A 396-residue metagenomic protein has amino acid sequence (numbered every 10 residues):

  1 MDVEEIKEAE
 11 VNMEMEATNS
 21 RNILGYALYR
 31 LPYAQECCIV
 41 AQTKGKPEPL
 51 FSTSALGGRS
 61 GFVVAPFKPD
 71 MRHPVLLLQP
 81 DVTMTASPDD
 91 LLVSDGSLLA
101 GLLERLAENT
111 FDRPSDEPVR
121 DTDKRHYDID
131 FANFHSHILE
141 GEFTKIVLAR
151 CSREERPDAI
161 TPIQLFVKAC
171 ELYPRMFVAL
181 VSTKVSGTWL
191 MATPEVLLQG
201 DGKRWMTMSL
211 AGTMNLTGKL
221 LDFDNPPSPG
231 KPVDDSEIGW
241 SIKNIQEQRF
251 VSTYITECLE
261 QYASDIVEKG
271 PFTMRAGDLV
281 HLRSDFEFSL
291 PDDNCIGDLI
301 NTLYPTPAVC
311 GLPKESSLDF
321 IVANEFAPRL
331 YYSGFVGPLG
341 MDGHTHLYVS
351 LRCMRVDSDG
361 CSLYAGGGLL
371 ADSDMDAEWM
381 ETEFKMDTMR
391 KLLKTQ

Functional and structural regions predicted by a protein language model:
M1-A55, E154-I163: Short Lys/Arg-enriched alpha/beta "domain-start" segment
N22-A34, V40, E155-E247, G343-G366: An anion-binding catalytic pocket shared by soluble metabolic enzymes
L24-L28, P32-V93: An N-terminal, globular interaction/scaffold subdomain
M84-R125, F131-A132, E154-E155, M208 (+2 more regions): Contiguous alpha-helical scaffold segments within structured protein domains that host functional hotspots
I146, V178-S182, R329-G337: A short glycine-rich, hydrophobically flanked beta-strand micro-motif that places a catalytic Asp/Glu for divalent metal
C151, T183-W189, I255-T256, P271-L279 (+1 more regions): A glycine-rich phosphate-binding loop feature that marks nucleotide/adenosyl-phosphate handling sites
L290-Q396: Conserved hydrophobic core element of enzyme catalytic domains
